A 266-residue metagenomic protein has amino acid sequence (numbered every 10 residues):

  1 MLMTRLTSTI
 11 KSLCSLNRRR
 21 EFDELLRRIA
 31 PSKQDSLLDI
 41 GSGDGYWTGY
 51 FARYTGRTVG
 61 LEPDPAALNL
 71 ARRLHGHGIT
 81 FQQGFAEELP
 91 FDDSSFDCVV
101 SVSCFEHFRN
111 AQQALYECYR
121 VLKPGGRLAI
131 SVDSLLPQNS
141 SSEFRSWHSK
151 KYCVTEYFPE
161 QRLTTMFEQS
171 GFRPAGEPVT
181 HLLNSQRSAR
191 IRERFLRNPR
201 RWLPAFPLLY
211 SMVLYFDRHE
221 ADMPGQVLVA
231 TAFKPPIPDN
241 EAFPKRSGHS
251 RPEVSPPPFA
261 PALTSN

Functional and structural regions predicted by a protein language model:
M1-S32, Y46-Y50: Conserved class I S-adenosyl-L-methionine
Y46-E87: Class I SAM-dependent methyltransferase SAM/SAH-binding core
V100: A conserved beta-strand element that flanks and buttresses the S-adenosyl-L-methionine
Q112-P124: A short glycine-rich, Lys/Arg-flanked "PGG" loop and its adjoining helix->strand segment in the class I
G126-V132: Conserved beta-strand signature within the Rossmann-like core of class I S-adenosyl-L-methionine
D133-V154: Short, glycine-/aromatic-enriched active-site segment of Class I SAM-dependent methyltransferases
E143, G176-N266: A C-terminal cap/extension of S-adenosyl-L-methionine-dependent methyltransferases that defines the acceptor-substrate
T155-S170: Short alpha-helix
